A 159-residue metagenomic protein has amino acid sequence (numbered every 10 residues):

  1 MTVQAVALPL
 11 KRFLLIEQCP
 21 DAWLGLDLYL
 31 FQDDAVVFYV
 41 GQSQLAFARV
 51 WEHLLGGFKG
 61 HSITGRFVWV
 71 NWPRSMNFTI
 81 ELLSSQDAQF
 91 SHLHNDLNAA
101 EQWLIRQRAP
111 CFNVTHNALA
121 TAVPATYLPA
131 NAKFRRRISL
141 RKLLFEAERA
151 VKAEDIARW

Functional and structural regions predicted by a protein language model:
M1-L26, Q32-F38, Q44-W159: Boundary/linker segments flanking structured domains
